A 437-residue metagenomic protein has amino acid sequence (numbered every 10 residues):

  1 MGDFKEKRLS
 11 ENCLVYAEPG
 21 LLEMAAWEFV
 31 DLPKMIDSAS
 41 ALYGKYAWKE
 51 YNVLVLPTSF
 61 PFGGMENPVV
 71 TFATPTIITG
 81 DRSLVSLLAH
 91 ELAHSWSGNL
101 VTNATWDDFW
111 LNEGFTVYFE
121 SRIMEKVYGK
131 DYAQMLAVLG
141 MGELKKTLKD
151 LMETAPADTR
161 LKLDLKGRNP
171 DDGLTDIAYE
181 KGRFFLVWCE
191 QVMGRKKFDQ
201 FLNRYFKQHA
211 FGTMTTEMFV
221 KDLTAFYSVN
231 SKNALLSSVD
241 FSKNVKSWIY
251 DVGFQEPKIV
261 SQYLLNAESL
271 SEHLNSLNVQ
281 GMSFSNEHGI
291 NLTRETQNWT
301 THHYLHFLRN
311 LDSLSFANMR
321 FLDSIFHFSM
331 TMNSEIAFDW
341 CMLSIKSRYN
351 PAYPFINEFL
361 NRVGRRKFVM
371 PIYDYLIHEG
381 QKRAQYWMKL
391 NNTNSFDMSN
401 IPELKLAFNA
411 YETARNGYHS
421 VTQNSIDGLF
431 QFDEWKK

Functional and structural regions predicted by a protein language model:
M1-R8: Structured beta-strand-rich cores of soluble
R8-S283: Hydrophobic alpha-helical and helix-loop surface patches within well-folded domains that function as non-catalytic
T175-D176, K181-G182, A210-M214, S228-S242 (+1 more regions): Long, ordered, helix-rich scaffold segments
